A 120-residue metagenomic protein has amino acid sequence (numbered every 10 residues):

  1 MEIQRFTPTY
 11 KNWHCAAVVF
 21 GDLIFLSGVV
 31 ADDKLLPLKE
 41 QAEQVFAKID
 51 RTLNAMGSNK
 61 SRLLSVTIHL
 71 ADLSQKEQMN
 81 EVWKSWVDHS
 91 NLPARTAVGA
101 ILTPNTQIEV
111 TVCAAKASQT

Functional and structural regions predicted by a protein language model:
M1-L64, L70-T120: N-terminal presequence-like segments and the immediate start of the first folded domain
